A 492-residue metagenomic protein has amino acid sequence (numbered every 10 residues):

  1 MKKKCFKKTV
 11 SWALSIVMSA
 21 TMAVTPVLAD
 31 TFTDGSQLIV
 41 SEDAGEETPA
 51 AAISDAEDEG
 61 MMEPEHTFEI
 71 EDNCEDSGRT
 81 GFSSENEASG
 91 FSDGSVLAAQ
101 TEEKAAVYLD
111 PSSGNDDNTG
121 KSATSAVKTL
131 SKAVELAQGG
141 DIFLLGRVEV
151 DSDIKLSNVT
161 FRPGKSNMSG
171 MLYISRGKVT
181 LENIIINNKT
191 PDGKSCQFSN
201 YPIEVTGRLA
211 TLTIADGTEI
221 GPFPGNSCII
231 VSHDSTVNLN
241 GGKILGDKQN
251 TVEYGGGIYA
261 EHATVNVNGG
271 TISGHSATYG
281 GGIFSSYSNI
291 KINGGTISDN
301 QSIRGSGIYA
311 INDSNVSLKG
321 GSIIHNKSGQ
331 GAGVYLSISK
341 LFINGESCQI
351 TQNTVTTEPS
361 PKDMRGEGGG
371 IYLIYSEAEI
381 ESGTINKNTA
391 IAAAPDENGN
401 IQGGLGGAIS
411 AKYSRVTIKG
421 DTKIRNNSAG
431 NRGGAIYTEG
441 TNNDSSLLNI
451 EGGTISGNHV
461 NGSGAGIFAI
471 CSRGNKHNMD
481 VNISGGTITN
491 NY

Functional and structural regions predicted by a protein language model:
M1-F6, S41-D43: N-terminal secretory signal peptides that target proteins for export/translocation
K7-L28: Sec-dependent N-terminal signal peptides of Gram-positive bacterial secreted proteins and lipoproteins
T31, G35-G45, E59-G60, E65-S131: Right-handed parallel beta-helix/beta-solenoid
V107-P111, K128-V150, K155-G164, I214: Glycine-rich repeat segments that build the extracellular carbohydrate-interaction surface of secreted and virion
G139, V150-S157, L172-T190, Y201-P224 (+8 more regions): Surface-exposed loop/turn motifs in large extracellular/passenger domains
